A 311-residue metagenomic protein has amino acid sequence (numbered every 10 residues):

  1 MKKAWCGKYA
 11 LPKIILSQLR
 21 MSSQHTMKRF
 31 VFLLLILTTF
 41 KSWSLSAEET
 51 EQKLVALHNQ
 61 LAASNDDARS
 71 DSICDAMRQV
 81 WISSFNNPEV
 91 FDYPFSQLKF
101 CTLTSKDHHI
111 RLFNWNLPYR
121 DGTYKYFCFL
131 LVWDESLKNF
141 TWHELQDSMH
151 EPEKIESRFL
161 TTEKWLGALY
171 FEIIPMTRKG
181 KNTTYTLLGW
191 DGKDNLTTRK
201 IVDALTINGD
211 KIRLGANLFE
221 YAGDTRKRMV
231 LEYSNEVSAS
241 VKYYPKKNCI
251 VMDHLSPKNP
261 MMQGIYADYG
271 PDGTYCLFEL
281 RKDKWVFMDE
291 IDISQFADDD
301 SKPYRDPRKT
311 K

Functional and structural regions predicted by a protein language model:
M1-L57: Bacterial Sec-dependent N-terminal signal peptides
L45-N116: Start-of-domain marker
H109-W115, T184-D191, N248-H254: Short beta-strand elements that form the blades of beta-propeller/WD-repeat-like and other beta-sheet-rich scaffold
F127-E135, I201-G209, G270-R281: Beta-propeller blade signature
C128-T177: Short N-terminal edge-element motif at the start of the domain
E156-W165, L169-T177, R213-L280: Short aromatic loop motif centered on NTY/YTY
Y185, W190-N235: Short helix-loop boundary/capping segments
P257-K311: Hydrophilic extracytoplasmic domains
